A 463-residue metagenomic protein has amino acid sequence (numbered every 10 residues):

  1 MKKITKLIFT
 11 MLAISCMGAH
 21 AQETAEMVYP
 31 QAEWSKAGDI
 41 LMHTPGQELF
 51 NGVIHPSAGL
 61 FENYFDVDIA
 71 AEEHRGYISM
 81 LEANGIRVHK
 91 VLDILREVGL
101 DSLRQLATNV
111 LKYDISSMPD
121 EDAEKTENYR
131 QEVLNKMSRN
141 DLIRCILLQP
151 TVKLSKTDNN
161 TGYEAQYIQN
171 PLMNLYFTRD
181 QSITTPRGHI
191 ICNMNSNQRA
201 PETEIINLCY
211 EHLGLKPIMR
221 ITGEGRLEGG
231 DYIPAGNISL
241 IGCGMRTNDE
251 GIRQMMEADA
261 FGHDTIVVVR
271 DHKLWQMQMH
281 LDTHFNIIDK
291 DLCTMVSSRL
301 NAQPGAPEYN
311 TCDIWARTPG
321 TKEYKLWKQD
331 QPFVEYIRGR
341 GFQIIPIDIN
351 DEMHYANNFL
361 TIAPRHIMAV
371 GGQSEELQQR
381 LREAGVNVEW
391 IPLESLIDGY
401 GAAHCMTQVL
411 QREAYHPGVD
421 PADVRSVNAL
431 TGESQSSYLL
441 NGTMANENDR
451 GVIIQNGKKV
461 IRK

Functional and structural regions predicted by a protein language model:
M1-E23: Bacterial Sec-dependent N-terminal signal peptides
Q22-G418: The feature marks the mature, well-folded catalytic cores of soluble enzymes
S239-L240, A445, V460-I461: Short, isolated positions in well-ordered beta-strands
V370, M406, E447, R462-K463: Short capping micro-motif at the N-terminus of alpha-helices
A403, G432-E433, D449: First exposed extracellular module after export/assembly in secreted or surface-exposed proteins
V419-T443: Residue-level detector of functionally pivotal "anchor" positions at catalytic/ligand-binding pockets or at interdomain
D420, V452-K463: C-terminal tail/sorting-segment detector
M444-G451: Conserved beta-loop-beta connector loops within the AMP-binding
